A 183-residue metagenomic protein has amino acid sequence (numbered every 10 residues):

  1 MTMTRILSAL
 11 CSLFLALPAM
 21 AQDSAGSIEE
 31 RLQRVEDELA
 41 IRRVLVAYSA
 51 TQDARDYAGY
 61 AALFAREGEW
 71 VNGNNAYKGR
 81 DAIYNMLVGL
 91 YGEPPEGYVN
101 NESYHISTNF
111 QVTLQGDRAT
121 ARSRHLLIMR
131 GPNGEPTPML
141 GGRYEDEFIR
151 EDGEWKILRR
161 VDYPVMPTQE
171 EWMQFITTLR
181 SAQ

Functional and structural regions predicted by a protein language model:
M1-I6: Positively charged n-region of N-terminal signal peptides that target proteins for export
S8-P18: Bacterial N-terminal signal peptides
A21-A50, A54, A62: Short, low-complexity N-terminal intrinsically disordered segments enriched in polar/charged residues
Y57-H125: A solvent-exposed, acidic/Ser-Thr-rich amphipathic alpha-helical stretch
H105-S107, M139-Y144: Short, surface-exposed coil-to-beta transition loops
L114-R118, F175-Q183: Flexible low-complexity loop/turn motifs enriched in small/helix-breaking residues
R118-R122, G141-Q174: Short beta-strand edge/turn micro-motifs at domain boundaries
I128-P138, T168: Short, cysteine-centered beta-strand-loop-beta hairpins and adjacent loop/turn segments enriched in charged/polar
